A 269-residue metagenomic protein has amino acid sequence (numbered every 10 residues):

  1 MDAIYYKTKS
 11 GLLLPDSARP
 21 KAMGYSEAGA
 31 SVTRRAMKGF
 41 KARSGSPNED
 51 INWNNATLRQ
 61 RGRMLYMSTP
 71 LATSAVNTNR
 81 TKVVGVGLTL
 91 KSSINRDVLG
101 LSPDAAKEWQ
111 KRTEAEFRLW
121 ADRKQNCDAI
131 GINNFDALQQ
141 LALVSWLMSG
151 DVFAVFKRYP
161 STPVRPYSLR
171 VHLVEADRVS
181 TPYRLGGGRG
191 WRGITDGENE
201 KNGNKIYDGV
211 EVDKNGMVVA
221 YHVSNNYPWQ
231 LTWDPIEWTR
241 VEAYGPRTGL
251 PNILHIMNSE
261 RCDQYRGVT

Functional and structural regions predicted by a protein language model:
D2-T78, A137, L143-T269: Structured, contiguous alpha/beta core segments that scaffold functional sites
G87-D128, L138-Q139, D151, R158: Low-complexity, highly charged intrinsically disordered N-terminal segments that act as targeting/localization
G131: Short, flexible loop segments at the rims of nucleotide/cofactor-binding pockets, characterized by
